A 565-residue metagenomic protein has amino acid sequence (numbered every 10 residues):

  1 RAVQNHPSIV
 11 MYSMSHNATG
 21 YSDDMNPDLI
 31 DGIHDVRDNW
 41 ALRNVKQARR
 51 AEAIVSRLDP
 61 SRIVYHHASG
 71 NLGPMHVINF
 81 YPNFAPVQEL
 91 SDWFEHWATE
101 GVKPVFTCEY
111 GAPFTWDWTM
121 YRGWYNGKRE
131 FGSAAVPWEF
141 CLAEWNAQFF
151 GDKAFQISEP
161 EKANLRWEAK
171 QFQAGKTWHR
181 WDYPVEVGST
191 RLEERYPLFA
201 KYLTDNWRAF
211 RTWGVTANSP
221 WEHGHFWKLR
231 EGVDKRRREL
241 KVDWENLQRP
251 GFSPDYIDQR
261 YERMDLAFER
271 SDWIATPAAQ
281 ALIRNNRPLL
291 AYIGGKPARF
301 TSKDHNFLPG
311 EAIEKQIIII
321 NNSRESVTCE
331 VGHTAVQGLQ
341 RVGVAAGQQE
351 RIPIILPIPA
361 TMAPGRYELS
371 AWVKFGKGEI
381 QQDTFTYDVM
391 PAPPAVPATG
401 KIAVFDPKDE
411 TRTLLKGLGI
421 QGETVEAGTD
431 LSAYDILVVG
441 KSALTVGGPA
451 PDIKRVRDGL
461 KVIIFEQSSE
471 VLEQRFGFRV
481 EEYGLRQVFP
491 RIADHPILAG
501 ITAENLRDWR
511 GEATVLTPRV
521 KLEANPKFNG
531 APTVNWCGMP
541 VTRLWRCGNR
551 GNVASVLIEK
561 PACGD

Functional and structural regions predicted by a protein language model:
R1-L247: Substrate-binding/catalytic cleft of secreted carbohydrate-active enzymes, primarily glycoside hydrolases
N71-V87, T429-G447, K461-I463: Short, well-ordered secondary-structure micro-motifs within conserved domains or adaptor modules
H223-N321: Aromatic-rich peripheral "rim/lid" segments of glycoside hydrolase catalytic domains that contact and position glycan
A312-A345, Q349-I355, G365-F375: Beta-strand-rich binding/interaction modules
A360-P364: Surface-exposed, short loops/turns at beta-strand junctions within beta-sandwich domains
R366, W372, G378-G440, E466-S469 (+2 more regions): Aromatic-Pro/Gly-enriched surface loop or interdomain linker that acts as a lid/target-recognition segment
S442-N525: A glycine-rich, often tryptophan-bearing local segment used as a flexible ligand/cofactor-contacting loop or short
T533, G551-G564: Short, surface-exposed beta-strand/loop micro-motifs that present aromatic residues
